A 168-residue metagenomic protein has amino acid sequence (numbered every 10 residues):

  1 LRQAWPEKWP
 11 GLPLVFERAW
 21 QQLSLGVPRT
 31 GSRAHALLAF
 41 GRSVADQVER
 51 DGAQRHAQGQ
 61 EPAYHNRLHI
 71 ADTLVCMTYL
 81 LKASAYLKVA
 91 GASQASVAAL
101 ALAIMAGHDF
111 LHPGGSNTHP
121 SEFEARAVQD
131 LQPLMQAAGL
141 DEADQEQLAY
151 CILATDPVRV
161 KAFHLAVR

Functional and structural regions predicted by a protein language model:
L1-Q54: Conserved N-terminal diphosphate/IPP-binding helix and adjacent helical/loop segment of trans-prenyltransferase domains
P13-L25, Q60-L100, L131: Alpha-helical phosphate/pyrophosphate-handling elements in metalloenzyme active cores
G31-G41, E61, H65-N66, I70 (+1 more regions): Short coil/turn segments at secondary-structure boundaries
R42-V75, L111-G114: Active-site flanking loop/helix segments enriched in acidic
T73, V97-S116, A127, A149-P157: His-Asp-centered metal-binding catalytic motifs of divalent-metal-dependent phosphohydrolases/nucleases
G91-A92, Q136-R168: Histidine/acidic-rich helix-loop-helix segments that form or flank divalent-metal centers in metalloenzyme catalytic
P113-G139: Structured all-alpha helical bundle cores of eukaryotic regulatory proteins
